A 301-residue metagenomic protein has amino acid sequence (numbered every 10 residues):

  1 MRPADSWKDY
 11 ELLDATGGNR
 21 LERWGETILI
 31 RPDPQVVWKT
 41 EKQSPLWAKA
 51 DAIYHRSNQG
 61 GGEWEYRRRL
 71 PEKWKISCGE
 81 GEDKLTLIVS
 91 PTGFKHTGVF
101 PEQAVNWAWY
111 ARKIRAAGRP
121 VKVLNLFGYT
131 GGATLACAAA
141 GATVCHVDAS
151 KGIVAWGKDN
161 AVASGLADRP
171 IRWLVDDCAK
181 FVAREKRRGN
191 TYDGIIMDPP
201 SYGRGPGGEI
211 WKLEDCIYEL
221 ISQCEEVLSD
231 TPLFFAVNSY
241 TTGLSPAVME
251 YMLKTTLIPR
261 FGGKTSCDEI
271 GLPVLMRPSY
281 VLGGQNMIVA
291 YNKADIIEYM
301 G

Functional and structural regions predicted by a protein language model:
K8-E22, L29-P101, A108: Non-catalytic substrate-recognition/targeting regions of SAM-dependent transferases
W38-K39, G208-I270: C-terminal substrate-binding/active-site "lid" region of AdoMet-derived donor-dependent transferases
P101-R119: Conserved alpha-helix/loop element of class I SAM-dependent methyltransferases that forms part of the SAM/SAH-binding
G118-Y129: Conserved class I S-adenosyl-L-methionine
T130-V144: Conserved SAM-binding loop of SAM-dependent methyltransferases across substrates and taxa, primarily the Class I
S150-I153, V175-A179, D193-Q223: Mobile active-site "lid"/loop adjacent to the S-adenosyl-L-methionine
S150-I196: S-adenosyl-L-methionine
G271-G301: N-terminal beta-alpha lobe that positions the nucleotide/phosphoryl donor in ATP/NTP-coupled carboxylate activation
